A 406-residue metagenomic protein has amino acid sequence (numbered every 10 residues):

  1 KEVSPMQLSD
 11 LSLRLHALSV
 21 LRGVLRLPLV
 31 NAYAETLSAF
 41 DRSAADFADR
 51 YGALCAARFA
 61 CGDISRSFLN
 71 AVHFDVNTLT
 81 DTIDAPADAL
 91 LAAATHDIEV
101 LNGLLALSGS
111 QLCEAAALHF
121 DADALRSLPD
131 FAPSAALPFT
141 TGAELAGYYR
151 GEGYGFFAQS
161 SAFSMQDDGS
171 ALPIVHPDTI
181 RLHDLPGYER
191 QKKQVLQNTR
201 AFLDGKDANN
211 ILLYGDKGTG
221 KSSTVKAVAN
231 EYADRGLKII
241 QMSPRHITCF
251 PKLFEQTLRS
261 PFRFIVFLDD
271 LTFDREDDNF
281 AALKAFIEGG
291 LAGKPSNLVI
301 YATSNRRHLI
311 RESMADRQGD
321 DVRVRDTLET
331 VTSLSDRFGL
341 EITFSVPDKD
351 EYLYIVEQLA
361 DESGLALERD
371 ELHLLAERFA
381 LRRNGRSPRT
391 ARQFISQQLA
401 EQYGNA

Functional and structural regions predicted by a protein language model:
K1-P186, R190: AAA+ P-loop ATPase mechanoenzymes
P177-I211: Pre-Walker A (pre-P-loop) alpha-helix and adjacent loop at the N terminus of AAA/AAA+ ATPase modules, a conserved
R200-A201, R245-L271, A281-A292, R325-E329: Conserved alpha-helical scaffold flanking the Walker A/P-loop in AAA+ ATPase domains
N210-I240, P244, K252-L258: Walker A/P-loop
R245-T248, L271-D274, I300, S304-I310 (+1 more regions): Conserved nucleotide-binding/hydrolysis micro-motifs of P-loop NTPases
L258, D274-V322, D326: Conserved catalytic/switch belt of AAA+ P-loop NTPases
D320-T332, G339-Y352: Conserved AAA+ ATPase "SRH/arginine-finger" region at the nucleotide-binding site
S345-A406: C-terminal alpha-helical "lid" subdomain
